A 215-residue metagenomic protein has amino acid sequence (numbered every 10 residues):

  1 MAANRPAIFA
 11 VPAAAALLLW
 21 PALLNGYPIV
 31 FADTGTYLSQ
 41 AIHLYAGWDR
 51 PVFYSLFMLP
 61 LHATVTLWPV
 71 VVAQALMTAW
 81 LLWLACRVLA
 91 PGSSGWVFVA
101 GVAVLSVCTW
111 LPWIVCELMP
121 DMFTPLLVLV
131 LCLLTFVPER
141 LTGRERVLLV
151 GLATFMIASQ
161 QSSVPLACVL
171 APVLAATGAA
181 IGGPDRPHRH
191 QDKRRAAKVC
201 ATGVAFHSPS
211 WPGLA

Functional and structural regions predicted by a protein language model:
N4-I29, S106-V107, V204-L214: Transmembrane signal-anchor helices characteristic of membrane glycosylation enzymes that use polyprenol
P12-W20, W96-W110, V115-E117, P125 (+2 more regions): Transmembrane and membrane-interface helices of multi-pass, inner-membrane envelope-modifying transferases
L24-Y37, Y45-F57, L61-V65: Extracytoplasmic catalytic/substrate-binding loops of multi-pass membrane glycan-assembly enzymes
V52, L59, A63-L67, V71 (+2 more regions): Aromatic- and kink-enriched transmembrane "portal" helix at the membrane-lumen/periplasm boundary that abuts
W68-G92, A103, V107, L126 (+2 more regions): Transmembrane-helix motifs of polytopic, lipid-linked glycan transferases
L84, F123-R140, E145-A153, L170-T177: Specific aromatic-rich, kink-prone transmembrane helix
R146-Q161, A201-P209: Membrane-interface alpha helices of multi-pass inner-membrane proteins
P165, P184-P187, R194, K198-A215: Juxtamembrane membrane-water interface segments immediately following transmembrane helices in multi-pass
